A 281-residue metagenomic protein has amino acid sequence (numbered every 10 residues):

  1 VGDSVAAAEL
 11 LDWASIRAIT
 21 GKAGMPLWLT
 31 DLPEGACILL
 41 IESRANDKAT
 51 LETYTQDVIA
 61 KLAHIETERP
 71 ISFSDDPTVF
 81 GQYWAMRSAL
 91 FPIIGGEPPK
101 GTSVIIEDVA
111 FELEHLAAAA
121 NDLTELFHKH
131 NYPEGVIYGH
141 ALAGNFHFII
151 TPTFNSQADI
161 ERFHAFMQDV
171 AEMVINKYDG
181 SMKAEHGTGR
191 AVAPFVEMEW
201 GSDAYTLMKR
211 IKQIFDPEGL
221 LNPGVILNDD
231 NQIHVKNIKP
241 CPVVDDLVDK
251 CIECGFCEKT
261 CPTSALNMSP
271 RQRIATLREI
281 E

Functional and structural regions predicted by a protein language model:
V1-A165, M173, Y178-S181, G189-A191: C-terminal substrate-recognition/cap domain of FAD-linked oxidoreductases
L11, S72-D75, P98, E185-G187 (+3 more regions): Short coil/turn segments at secondary-structure boundaries
I93, P194-V243: Activity-critical C-terminal alpha-helical subdomain
N121, F146, Q168, E172 (+4 more regions): Feature representing long, continuous alpha-helical segments
H128, A171-I175, D179, Q213-D216 (+4 more regions): Hydrophobic alpha-helix feature that most strongly marks membrane-spanning transmembrane helices and their immediate
F148, H186, D216: Hydrophobic, well-ordered secondary-structure elements that form the walls of internal hydrophobic environments
A184-G189, V248-L266: Local cysteine-cluster metal-coordination motifs and their immediate loop/turn environment, predominantly Fe-S cluster
L227-V248, S264-E281: Ferredoxin-type iron-sulfur electron-transfer modules in oxidoreductases and energy-metabolism complexes
